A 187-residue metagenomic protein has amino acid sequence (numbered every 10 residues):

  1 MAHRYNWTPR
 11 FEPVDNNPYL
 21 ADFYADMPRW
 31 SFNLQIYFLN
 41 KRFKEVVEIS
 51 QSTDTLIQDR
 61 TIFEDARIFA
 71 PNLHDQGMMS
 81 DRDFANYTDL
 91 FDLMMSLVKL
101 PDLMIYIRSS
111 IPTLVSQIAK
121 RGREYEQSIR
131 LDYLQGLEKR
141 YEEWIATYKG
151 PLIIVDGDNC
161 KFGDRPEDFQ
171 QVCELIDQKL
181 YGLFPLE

Functional and structural regions predicted by a protein language model:
H3-K41: Conserved substrate/cofactor phosphate-moiety recognition/catalytic segment in nucleotide-dependent phosphotransferases
W7, V98-L103, K149-P151: Short glycine-/polar-rich loops that comprise or flank the Walker A/P-loop and associated switch/sensor motifs
R10, Q58, L103-I105, I153-V155: Hydrophobic/aromatic beta-strand patches that form the interior of the parallel beta-sheet core in alpha/beta enzyme
V14-N17, I62-E64, S109-L114, N159-F162: Conserved nucleotide-binding/hydrolysis micro-motifs of P-loop NTPases
R42-R82: A basic- and aromatic-enriched beta-loop-alpha substructure that forms the phosphate/nucleotide- and DNA/RNA-contacting
V47-Q51, M95-L100, T147: Conserved catalytic network of the ASCE P-loop NTPase/AAA+ motor domain
R67-R140: A glycine- and Lys/Arg-enriched "phosphate-lid" helix/loop adjacent to the NTP-binding pocket of small-molecule kinases
V115-E187: NTP-dependent small-molecule kinase module
